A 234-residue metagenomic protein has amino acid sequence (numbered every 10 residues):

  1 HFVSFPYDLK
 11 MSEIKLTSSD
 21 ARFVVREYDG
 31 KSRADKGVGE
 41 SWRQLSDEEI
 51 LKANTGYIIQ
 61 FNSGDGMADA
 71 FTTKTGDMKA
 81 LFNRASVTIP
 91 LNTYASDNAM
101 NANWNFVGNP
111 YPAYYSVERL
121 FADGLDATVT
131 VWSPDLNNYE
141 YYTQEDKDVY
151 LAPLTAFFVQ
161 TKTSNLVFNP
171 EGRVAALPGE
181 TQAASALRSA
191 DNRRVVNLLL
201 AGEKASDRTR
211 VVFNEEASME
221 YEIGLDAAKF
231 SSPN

Functional and structural regions predicted by a protein language model:
H1-S4, L9-D20, K31-N234: Compositionally biased Ser/Thr/Gly- and acidic/asparagine-rich, proline-interspersed low-complexity stretches
V25: Class I SAM-dependent methyltransferase SAM-binding "motif I" and its flanking Rossmann-like core
